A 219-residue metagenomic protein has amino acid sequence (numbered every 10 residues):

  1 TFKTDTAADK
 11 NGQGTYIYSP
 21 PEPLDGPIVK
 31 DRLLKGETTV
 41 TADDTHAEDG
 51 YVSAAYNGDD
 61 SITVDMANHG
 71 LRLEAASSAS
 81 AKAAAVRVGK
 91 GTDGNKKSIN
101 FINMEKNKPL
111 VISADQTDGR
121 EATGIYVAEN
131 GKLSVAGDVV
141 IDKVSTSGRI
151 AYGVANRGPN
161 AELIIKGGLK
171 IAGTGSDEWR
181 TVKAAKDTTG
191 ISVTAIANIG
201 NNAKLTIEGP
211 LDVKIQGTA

Functional and structural regions predicted by a protein language model:
T1-A219: Long, low-complexity, polar and repeat-rich extracellular regions of very large Gram-negative surface proteins
